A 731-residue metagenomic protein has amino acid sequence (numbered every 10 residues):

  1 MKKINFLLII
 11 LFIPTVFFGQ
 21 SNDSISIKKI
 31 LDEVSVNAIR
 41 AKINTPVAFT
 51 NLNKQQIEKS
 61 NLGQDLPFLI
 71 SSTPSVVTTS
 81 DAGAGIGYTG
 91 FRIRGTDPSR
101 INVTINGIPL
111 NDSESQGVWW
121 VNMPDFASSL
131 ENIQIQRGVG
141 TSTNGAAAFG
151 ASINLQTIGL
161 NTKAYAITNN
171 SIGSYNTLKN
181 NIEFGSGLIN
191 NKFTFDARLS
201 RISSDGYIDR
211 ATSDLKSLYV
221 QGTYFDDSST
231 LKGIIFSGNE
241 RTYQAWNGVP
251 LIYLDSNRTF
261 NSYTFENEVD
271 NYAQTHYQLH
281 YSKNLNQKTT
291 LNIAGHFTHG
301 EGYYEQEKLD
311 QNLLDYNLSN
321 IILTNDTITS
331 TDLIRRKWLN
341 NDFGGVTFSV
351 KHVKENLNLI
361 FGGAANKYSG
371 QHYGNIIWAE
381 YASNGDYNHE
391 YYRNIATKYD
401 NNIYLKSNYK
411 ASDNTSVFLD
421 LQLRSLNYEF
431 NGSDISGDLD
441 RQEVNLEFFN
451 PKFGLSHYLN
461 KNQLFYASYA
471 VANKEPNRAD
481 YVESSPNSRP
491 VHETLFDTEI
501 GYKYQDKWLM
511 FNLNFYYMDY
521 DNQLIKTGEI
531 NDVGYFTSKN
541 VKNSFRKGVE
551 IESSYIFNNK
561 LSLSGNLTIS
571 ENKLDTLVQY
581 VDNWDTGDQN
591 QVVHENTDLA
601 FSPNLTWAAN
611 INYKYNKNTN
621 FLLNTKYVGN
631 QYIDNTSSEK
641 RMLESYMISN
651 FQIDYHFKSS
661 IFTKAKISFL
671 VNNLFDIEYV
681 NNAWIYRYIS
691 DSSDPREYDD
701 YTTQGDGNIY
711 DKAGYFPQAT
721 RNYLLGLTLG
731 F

Functional and structural regions predicted by a protein language model:
Q20-K59, P98: Short, acidic, small-residue-rich periplasmic hinge/interaction motif at the N-terminus of Gram-negative outer-membrane
E33, L66-L69, T89-R92, T104 (+4 more regions): N-terminal periplasmic accessory domains that precede and gate Gram-negative outer-membrane beta-barrel machines
P67-P109, E131: Extracytoplasmic beta-strand/coil segments of soluble accessory domains associated with Gram-negative outer-membrane
P109-R137, Q156, Y253: Short acidic/polar hinge/loop motifs at secondary-structure boundaries that mediate gating or recognition
I172-S203, I208-A245, V269-T289, Q422 (+1 more regions): Transmembrane beta-barrel wall of Gram-negative outer-membrane proteins
N284, T290-H296, Y458, L464-A470 (+4 more regions): Membrane-embedded beta-barrel scaffold of Gram-negative outer-membrane proteins
D413, Y517-D519, K539-N635: Gram-negative outer-membrane beta-barrel transporters
G629-Y632, H656-F731: C-terminal beta-signal and adjacent terminal beta-strands/loops of Gram-negative outer-membrane beta-barrel proteins
